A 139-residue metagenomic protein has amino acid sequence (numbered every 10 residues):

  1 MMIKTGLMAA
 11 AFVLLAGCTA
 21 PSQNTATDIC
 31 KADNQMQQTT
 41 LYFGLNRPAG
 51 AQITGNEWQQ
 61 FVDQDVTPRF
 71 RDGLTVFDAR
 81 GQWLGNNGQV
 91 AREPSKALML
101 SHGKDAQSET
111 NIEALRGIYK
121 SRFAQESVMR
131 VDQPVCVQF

Functional and structural regions predicted by a protein language model:
M1-L7: Bacterial N-terminal signal peptides that target proteins for export
L14-G17: C-terminal motif of bacterial Sec signal peptides marking the signal peptidase cleavage site
T19-P21: Bacterial signal peptide processing site
N24-M36: Glycine-rich, aromatic-bearing surface loops/beta-hairpins
N34-Q38, E93-S95: A general secondary-structure signal for short beta-strands and their flanking turns/coil in non-transmembrane regions
M36-G55: Terminal, regulation- and interaction-focused segments at domain boundaries
E57-S95, S101-A106: Mature extracytoplasmic domains of secretory-pathway proteins
V90-F139: Helix-rich interaction surfaces within compact, conserved domain-sized segments that mediate assembly or partner
